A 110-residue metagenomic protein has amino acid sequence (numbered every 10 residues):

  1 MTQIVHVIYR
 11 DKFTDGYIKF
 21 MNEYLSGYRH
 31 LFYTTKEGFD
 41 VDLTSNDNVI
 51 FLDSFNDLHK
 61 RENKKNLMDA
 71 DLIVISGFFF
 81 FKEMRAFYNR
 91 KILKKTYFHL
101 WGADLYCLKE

Functional and structural regions predicted by a protein language model:
M1-V41: N-terminal subdomain of nucleotide-sugar transferases
H6, K64-K82, K95-H99: Short N-terminal targeting/anchoring amphipathic segment
R10-T14, F55-N56, G77-F81: Short beta->alpha connector loops
D15-K19, V41-T44, E83-F87, L108-K109: A short acidic (Asp/Glu
Y24-L25, Y88-L93: Short, conserved loop/helix-junction motifs that constitute active-site signature segments in enzyme catalytic cores
E37-K60: Conserved nucleotide-sugar phosphate-binding/catalytic loop shared by glycosyltransferases and other
H59-M68, F87-Y88: Short amphipathic alpha-helix with an adjacent loop that forms part of the alpha/beta core around
L100-E110: Acceptor-binding helix/loop patch of EC 2.4 sugar-transfer enzymes, predominantly nucleotide-sugar-dependent
